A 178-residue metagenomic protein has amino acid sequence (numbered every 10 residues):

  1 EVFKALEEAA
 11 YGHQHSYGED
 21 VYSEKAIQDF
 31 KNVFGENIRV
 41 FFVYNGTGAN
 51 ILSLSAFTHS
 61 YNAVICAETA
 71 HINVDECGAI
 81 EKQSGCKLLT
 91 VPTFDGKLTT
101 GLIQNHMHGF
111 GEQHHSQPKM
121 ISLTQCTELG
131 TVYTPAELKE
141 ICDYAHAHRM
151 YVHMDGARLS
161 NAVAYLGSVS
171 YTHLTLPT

Functional and structural regions predicted by a protein language model:
V2-N45, E68-T69, N73-V74, A79-E81: Conserved N-terminal alpha-helix of the aminotransferase class I/II PLP-enzyme fold
Y17-G18, V40-Y44, C66-A67, T90 (+3 more regions): General beta-strand structural signal in soluble alpha/beta enzymes
R39-T58, V91-P92: Conserved core of the PLP fold type I
A56-V74: Conserved PLP-anchoring active-site segment centered on the Schiff-base-forming lysine
S84-K119, L123-E128, Y133-E140: PLP-dependent aminotransferase-class I/II
Y133-L166: Catalytic PLP-binding core of fold-type I/II PLP enzymes
T172-T178: Conserved small/polar residues in nucleotide/adenosyl-binding loops
